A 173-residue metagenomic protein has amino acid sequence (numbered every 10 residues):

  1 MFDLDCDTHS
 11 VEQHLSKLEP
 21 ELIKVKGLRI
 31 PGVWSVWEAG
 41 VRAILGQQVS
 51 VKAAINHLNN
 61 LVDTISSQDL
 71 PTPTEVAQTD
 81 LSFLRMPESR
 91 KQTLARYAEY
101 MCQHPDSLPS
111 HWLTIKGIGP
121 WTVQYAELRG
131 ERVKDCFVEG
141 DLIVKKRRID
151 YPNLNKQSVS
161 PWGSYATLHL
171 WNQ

Functional and structural regions predicted by a protein language model:
M1-Q173: HhH-family (HhH-GPD) DNA N-glycosylase catalytic core used in base-excision repair
